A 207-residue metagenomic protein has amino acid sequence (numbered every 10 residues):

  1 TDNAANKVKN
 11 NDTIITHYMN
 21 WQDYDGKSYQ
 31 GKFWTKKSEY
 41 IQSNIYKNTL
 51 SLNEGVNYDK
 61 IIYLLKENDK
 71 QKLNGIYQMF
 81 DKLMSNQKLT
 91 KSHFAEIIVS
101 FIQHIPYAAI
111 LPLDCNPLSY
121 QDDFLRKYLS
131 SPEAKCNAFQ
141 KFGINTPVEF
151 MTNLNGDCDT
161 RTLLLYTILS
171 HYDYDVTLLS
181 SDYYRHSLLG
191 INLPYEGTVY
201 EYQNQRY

Functional and structural regions predicted by a protein language model:
T1-Y207: A structural boundary/capping signal
